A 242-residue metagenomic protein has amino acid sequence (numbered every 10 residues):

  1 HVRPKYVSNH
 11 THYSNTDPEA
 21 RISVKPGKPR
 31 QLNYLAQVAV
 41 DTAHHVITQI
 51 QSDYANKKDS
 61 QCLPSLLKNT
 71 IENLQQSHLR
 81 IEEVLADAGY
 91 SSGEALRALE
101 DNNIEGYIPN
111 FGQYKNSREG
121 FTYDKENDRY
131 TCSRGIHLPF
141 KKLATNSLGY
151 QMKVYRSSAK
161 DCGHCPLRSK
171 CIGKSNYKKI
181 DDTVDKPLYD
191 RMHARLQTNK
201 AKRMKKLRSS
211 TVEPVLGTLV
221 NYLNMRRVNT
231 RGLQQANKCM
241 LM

Functional and structural regions predicted by a protein language model:
H1-M242: Anion-binding and metal-coordination hotspots
